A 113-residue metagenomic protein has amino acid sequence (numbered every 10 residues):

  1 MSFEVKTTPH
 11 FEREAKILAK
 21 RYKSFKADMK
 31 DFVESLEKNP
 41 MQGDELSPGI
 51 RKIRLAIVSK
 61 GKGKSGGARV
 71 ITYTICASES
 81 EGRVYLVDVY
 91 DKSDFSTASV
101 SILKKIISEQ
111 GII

Functional and structural regions predicted by a protein language model:
M1-M29: Arg/Lys-rich, positively charged N-terminal/basic patches that mediate binding to nucleic acids
E14-L18, N39, A56, Y90-S93: Alpha-helix C-capping/helix-to-loop hinge sites
S24-Q42: Compact soluble domain cores
E37-G61: A short, surface-exposed loop/turn module that caps and links secondary-structure elements
I57-A68, T72: Arg/Lys-rich, often Gly-containing low-complexity segments of ribosomal proteins
A68, Y73-I113: Enriched for short, Lys/Arg-rich terminal
